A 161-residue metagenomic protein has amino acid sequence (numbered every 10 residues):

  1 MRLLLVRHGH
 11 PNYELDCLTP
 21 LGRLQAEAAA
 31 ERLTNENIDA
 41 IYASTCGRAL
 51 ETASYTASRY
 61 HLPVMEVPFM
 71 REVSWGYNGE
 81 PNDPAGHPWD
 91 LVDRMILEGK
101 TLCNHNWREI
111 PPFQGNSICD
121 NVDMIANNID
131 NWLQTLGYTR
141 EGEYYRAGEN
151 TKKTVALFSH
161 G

Functional and structural regions predicted by a protein language model:
M1-L4: Extreme N-terminal starter segment of soluble prokaryotic enzymes
R7-P20: Glycine-rich N-terminal loop/short-helix segment of MobA-like nucleotidyltransferase
G9, C46, G161: Active-site metal-binding loops of divalent metal-dependent hydrolases
L18-L33: Short catalytic helix/loop segments, enriched in acidic residues and glycine and frequently bearing histidine
Q25, A29, A49-T52, I125-W132: Alpha-helical packing segments of well-folded alpha/beta enzyme cores
E31-E109: Phosphate-coordination/substrate-recognition cap region in phosphate-metabolizing enzymes
M95-L133: Internal, conserved structured core segments that host functional sites
D123, N127-G161: Active-site-adjacent alpha-helix immediately C-terminal to a catalytic or transition-state-stabilizing loop
